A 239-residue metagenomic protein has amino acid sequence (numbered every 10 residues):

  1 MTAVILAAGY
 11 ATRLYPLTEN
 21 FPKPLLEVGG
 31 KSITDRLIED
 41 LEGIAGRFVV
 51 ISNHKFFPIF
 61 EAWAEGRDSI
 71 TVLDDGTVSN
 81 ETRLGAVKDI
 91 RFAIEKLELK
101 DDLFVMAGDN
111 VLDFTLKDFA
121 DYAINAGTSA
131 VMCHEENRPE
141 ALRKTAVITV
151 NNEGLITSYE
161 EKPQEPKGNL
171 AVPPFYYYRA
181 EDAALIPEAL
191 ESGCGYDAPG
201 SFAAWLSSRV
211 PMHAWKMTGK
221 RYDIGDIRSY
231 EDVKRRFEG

Functional and structural regions predicted by a protein language model:
T2-I5, R13, E27, K31-M106 (+1 more regions): Conserved N-terminal catalytic core of the sugar/cofactor nucleotidyltransferase
Y10, D109-N110: Active-site metal-binding loops of divalent metal-dependent hydrolases
E19-K23: Short alpha-helical oligomerization interface
L25, I148-V150, A214: A structural signal for short hydrophobic beta-strand segments in well-ordered beta-sheet cores
N110-D113, R221: A short, conserved beta-strand element in the Rossmann-like catalytic core that flanks the donor/metal-binding loop
T115-R143: Conserved donor-nucleotide/metal-binding helix-loop-beta segment in metal-dependent transferases, i.e., the alpha-helix
A120-I124, L155-D223, I227-G239: Catalytic-core segments of class I nucleotidyltransferases/pyrophosphorylases that form NMP-activated intermediates
L142-T157: Conserved catalytic core of nucleotide-sugar-dependent glycosyltransferases
